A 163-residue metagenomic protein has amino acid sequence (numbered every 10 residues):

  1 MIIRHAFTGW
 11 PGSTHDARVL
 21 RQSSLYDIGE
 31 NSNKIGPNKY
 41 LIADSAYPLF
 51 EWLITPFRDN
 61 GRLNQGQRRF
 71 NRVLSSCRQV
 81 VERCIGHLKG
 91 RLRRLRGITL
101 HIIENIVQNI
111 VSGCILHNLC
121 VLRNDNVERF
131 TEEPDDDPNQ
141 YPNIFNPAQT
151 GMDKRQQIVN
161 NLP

Functional and structural regions predicted by a protein language model:
M1-P163: Short, well-ordered secondary-structure "scaffold" segments embedded in the functional core of diverse domains
